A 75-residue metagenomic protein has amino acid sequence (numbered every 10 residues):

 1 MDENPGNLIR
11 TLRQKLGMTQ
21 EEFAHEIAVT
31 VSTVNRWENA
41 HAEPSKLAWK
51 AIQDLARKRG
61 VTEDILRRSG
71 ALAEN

Functional and structural regions predicted by a protein language model:
M1-N4: A detector for short, charged/polar N-terminal pre-domain segments
I9-E22, A51, R59: Short basic helix-loop element that most often maps to the first helix and adjoining turn of HTH DNA-binding modules
G17-R36: Short alpha-helical DNA-recognition segment
N39: Short, conserved catalytic or interaction motifs in soluble domains
S45-I65: DNA major-groove recognition helix of helix-turn-helix/homeodomain DNA-binding modules
E63-N75: Short amphipathic recognition helices of helix-turn-helix/homeodomain-type DNA-binding modules
